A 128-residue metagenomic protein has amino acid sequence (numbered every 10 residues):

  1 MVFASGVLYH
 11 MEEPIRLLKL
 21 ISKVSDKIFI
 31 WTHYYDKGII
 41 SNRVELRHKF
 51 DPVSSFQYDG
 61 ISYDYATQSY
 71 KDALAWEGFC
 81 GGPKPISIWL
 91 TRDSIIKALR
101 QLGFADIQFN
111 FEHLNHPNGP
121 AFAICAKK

Functional and structural regions predicted by a protein language model:
A4, E12-C125: S-adenosyl-L-methionine-dependent methyltransferase catalytic module, highlighting the catalytic core
L8: Conserved SAM-binding site of S-adenosyl-L-methionine-dependent methyltransferases, i.e., the hydrophobic residues
